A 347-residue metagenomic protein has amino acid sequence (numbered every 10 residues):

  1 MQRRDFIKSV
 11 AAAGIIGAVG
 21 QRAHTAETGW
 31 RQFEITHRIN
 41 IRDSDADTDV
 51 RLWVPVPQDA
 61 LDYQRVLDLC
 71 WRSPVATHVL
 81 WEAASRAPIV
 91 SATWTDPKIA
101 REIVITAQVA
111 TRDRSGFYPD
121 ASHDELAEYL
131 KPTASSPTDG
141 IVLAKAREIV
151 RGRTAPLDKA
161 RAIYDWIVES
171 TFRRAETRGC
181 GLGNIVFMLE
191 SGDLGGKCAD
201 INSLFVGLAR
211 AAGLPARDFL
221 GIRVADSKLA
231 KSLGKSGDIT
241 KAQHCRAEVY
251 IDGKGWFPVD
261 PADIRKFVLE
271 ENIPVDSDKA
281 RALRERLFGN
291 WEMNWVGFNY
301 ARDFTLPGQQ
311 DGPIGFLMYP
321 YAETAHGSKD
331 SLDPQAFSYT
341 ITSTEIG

Functional and structural regions predicted by a protein language model:
D5-H24: N-terminal export signals
G20-R42, D47, T342: C-terminal segment of N-terminal export signals and the immediately downstream linker at the start of the mature
I35-I39, L52-V54, R101-D113: Short, hydrophobic/aromatic-enriched beta-strand segments in well-ordered soluble domains
S44-D59: Surface-exposed beta-strand/loop patches in extracellular or lumenal glycoproteins
L61-T93: Solvent-exposed beta-strand/loop surfaces of large extracellular or lumenal domains
E82-A84, I89, E102-R174, R178-S191: Acidic low-complexity segments
G152, P156-D158, W166-C245, F267-E270: Active-site neighborhood of thiol-dependent amide/isopeptide-bond enzymes
D226-A230, G234-G347: Active-site rim recognition segments
